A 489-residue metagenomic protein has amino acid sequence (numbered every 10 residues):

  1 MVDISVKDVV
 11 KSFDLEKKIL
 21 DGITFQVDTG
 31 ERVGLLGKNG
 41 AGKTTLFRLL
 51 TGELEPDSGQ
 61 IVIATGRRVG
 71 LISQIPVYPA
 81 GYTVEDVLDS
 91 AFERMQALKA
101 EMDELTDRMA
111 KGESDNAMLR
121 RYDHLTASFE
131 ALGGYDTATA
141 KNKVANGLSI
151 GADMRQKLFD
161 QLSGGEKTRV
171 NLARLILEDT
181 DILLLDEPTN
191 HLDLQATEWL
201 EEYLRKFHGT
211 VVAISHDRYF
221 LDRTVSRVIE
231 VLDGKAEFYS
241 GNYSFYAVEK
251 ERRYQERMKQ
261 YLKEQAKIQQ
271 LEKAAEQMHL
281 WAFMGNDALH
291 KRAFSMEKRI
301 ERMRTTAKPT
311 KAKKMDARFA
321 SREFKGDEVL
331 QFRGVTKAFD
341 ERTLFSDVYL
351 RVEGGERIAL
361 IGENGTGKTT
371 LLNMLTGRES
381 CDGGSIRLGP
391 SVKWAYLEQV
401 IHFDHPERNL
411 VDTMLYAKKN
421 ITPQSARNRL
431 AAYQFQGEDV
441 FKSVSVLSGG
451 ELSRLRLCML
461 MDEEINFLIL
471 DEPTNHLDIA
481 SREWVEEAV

Functional and structural regions predicted by a protein language model:
M1-L262, K313-M315, A320-V489: ABC ATP-binding cassette signature C-motif
S12-G22, G151-M154, E276-M296: Short, charged helix-to-loop "capping" segments that act as catalytic/coupling loops
M102, M109, F129, D136 (+5 more regions): Leucine-rich amphipathic alpha-helices with coiled-coil/heptad-repeat character
G209, K273, L280, T305-K308 (+2 more regions): Generic structural signal for secondary-structure transition and capping sites
S240, S244, A275-L280: Short N-terminal helix-initiation segments at or just after the protein's N-terminus
K250-M278, N286-L289, A293-R304: Intracellular alpha-helical coupling/juxtamembrane segments of multi-pass membrane proteins
M296-K314, R357: ABC transporter TMD-NBD coupling linker
